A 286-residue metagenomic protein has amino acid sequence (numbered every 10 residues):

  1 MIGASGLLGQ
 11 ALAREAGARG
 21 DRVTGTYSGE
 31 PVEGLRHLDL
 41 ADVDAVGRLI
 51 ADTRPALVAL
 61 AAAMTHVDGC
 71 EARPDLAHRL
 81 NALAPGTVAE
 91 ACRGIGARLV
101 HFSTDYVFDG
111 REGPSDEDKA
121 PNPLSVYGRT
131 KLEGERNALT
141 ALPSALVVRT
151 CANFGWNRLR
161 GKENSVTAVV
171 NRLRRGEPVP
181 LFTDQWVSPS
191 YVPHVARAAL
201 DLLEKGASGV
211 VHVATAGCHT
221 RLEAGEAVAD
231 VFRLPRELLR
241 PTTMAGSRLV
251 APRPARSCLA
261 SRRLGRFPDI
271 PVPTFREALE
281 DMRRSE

Functional and structural regions predicted by a protein language model:
M1-A18: N-terminal Rossmann NAD(P)H-binding glycine-rich loop of SDR-like oxidoreductase domains
L40-L80, A91: NAD(P)H-binding glycine-rich loop region in Rossmannoid oxidoreductase-like domains and their noncatalytic homologs
L83-L124, A141: Conserved Rossmann-fold NAD(P)-dependent oxidoreductase catalytic core, especially the SDR/UDP-sugar
N122-V148: Active-site Tyr-X1-5-Lys
L139-V187, H194: NAD(P)-dependent short-chain dehydrogenase/reductase
L181-W186, V211-H219, F267: Glycine-rich Rossmann NAD(P)(H)-binding loop
A198, K205-L249, A255-R256, R283: Mid/C-terminal beta-alpha module of Rossmann-like enzyme folds, strongest in SDR-family dehydrogenases/epimerases
P252-E286: C-terminal amphipathic/interface module of NAD(P)-dependent oxidoreductases and related NAD-binding regulators
